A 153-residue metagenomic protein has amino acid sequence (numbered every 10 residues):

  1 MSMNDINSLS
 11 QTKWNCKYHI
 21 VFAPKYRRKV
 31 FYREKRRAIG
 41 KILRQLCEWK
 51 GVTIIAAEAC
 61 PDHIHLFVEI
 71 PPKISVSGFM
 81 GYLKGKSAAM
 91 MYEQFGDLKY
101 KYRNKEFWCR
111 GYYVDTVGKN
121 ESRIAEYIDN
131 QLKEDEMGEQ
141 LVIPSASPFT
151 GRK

Functional and structural regions predicted by a protein language model:
M1-K153: Basic nucleic-acid-binding interfaces
